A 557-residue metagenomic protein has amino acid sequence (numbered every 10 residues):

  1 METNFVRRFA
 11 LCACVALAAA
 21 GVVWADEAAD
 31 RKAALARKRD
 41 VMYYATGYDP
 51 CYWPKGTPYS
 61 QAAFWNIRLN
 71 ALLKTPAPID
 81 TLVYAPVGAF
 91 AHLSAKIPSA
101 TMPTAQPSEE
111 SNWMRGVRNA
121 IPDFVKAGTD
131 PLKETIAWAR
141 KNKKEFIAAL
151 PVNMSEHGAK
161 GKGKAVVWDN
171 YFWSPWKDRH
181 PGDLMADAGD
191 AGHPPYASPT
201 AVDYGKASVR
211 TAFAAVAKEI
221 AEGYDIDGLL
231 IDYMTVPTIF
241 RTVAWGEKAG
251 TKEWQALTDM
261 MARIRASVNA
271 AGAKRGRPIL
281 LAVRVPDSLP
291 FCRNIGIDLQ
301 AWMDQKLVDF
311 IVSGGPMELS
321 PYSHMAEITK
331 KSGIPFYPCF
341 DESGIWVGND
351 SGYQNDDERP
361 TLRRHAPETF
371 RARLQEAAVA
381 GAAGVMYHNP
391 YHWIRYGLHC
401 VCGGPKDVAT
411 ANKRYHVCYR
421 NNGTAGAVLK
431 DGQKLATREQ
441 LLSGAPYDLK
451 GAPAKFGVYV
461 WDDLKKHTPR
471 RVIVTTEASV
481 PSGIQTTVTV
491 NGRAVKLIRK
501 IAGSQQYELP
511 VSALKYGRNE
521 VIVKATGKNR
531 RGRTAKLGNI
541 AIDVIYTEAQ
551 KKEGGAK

Functional and structural regions predicted by a protein language model:
A10-A20: Bacterial N-terminal signal peptides
A34-A62, R118-A137, A148-E219, G348-A372: Active-site-adjacent "subsite" loops/lids of carbohydrate-active enzymes
Y44-T46, P278-S288, K330-P367: Active-site clefts of carbohydrate-active enzymes
A63-I97, G223-D227, V308-F310, V379-G384: Catalytic domains of carbohydrate-active enzymes, especially glycoside hydrolases
I79-K126, G246: Aromatic-lined carbohydrate-binding/catalytic grooves of carbohydrate-active enzymes
S208-G333, T369: Active-site neighborhood of glycoside hydrolase catalytic domains
P335, A372-K466: Aromatic- and carboxylate-lined catalytic core of secreted/periplasmic carbohydrate-active enzymes
E477-K551: Beta-strand-rich ligand-recognition modules
